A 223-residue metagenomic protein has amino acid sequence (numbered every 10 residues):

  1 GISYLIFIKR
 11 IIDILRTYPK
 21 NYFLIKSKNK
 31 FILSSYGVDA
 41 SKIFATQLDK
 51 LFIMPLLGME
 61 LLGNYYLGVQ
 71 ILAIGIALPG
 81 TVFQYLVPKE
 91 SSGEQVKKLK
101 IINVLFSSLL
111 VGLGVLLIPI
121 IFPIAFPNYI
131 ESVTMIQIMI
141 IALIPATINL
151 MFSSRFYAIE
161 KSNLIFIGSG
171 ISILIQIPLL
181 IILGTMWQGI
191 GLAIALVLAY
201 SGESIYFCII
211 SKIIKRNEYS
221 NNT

Functional and structural regions predicted by a protein language model:
G1-D13, I171, I175, G189-I213: Hydrophobic alpha-helical transmembrane segments
I2-T46, Y85, K89, E94-Q95 (+1 more regions): Interhelical loop/hinge segments that connect adjacent transmembrane helices in multipass membrane
N29, G93-L109, L113-L116: Interfacial transmembrane-helix starts/ends
F31, V38-S41, K97-V104, I136 (+3 more regions): Alpha-helical transmembrane segments of multi-pass membrane transporters/permeases
D49-K50, L61-P79, S201: Alpha-helical transmembrane segments of polytopic membrane transporters and translocases
L56-M59, G93, A158-I159, M186: Helix-loop interface residues and adjacent transmembrane-helix termini in multi-pass membrane transporters, primarily
L72-Q95, R155-A158: Helix-loop junctions and terminal segments of transmembrane helices in multi-pass membrane transport/translocation
L117-L150, I190: Interfacial segments at transmembrane-helix termini and the short loops linking adjacent helices
